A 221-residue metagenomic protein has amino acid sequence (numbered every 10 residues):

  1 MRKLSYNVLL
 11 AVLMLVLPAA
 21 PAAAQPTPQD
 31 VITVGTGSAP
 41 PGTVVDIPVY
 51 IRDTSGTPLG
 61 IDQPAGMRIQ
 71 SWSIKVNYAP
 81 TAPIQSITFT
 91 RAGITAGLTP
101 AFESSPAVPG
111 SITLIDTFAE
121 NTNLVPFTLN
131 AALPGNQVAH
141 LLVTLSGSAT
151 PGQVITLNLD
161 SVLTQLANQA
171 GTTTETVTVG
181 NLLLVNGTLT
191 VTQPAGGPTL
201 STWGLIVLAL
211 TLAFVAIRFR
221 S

Functional and structural regions predicted by a protein language model:
M1-L9, W203: Bacterial N-terminal signal peptides that target proteins for export
V8-P18, T211-A213: Bacterial N-terminal signal peptides
M14-A22, G171, L205: Intrinsic disorder/low-complexity segments in short proteins, especially the signal peptide and propeptide regions
V16, V185-I206: Short, threonine-centered small-residue motifs that mark membrane-proximal processing/anchoring sites and TM-junction
P18-Q25, F219-S221: Bacterial Sec-dependent signal peptides at the C-terminal "C-region" and cleavage site
A23-P194: Acidic, low-complexity intrinsically disordered segments
T202-S221: A cross-kingdom C-terminal cell-surface attachment/processing module
